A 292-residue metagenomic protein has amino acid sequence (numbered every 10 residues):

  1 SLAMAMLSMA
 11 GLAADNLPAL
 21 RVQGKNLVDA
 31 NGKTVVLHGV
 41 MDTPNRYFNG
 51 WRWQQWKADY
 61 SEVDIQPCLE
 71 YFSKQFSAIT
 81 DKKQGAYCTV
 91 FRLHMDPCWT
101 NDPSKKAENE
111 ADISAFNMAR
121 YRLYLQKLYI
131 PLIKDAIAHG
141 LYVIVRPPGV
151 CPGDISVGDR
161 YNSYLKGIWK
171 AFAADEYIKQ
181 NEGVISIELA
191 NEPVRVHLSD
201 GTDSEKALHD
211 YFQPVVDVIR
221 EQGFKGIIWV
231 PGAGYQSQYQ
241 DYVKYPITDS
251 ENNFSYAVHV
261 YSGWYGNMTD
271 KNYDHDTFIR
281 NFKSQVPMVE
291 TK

Functional and structural regions predicted by a protein language model:
S1-A3: Sec-dependent signal peptide recognition, specifically the positively charged N-region followed immediately by
S8-A10: N-terminal signal peptide c-region/cleavage motif recognized by signal peptidases
A13-M41, G50: N-terminal module-boundary/linker segments of secreted carbohydrate-active enzymes
A19-L20, F48-W51, W56-K57, S61 (+4 more regions): Extracellular glycoside hydrolase catalytic/binding regions
L20, D59-V90, M95, W99-S186 (+1 more regions): An active-site-proximal structural segment forming one wall of the substrate-binding cleft that immediately precedes
L37, G140, N253: Conserved catalytic motifs of the protein kinase core domain
G39-P44, L93-P97, V145-C151, L189-N191 (+2 more regions): A cross-domain feature marking catalytic cores of carbohydrate-active enzymes and several ubiquitous metabolic/repair
M41-P44, R52-Q54, K74-S77: N-terminal active-site segment of His-dependent metallophosphoesterases
